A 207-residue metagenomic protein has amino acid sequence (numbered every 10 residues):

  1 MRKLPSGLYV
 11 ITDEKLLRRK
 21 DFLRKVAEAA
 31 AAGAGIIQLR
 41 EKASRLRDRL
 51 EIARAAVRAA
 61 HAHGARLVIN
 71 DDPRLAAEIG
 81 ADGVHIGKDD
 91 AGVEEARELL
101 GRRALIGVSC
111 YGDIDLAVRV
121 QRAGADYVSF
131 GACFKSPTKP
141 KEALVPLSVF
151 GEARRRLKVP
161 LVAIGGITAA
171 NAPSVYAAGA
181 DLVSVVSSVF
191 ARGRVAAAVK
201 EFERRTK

Functional and structural regions predicted by a protein language model:
M1-V93, E98-D126, E142-V145, E152-L161 (+3 more regions): Conserved N-terminal beta1-alpha1 strand-loop-helix module at the mouth
F130, K135-A143: Phosphate-binding beta-alpha-beta segment of Rossmann-like dinucleotide-binding domains, i.e., the NAD(P)
C133, G166-I167: Short, loop-centered acidic/histidine patches that primarily coordinate divalent metals
D181-L182, S187: C-terminal structural segments of small proteins and small subunits
